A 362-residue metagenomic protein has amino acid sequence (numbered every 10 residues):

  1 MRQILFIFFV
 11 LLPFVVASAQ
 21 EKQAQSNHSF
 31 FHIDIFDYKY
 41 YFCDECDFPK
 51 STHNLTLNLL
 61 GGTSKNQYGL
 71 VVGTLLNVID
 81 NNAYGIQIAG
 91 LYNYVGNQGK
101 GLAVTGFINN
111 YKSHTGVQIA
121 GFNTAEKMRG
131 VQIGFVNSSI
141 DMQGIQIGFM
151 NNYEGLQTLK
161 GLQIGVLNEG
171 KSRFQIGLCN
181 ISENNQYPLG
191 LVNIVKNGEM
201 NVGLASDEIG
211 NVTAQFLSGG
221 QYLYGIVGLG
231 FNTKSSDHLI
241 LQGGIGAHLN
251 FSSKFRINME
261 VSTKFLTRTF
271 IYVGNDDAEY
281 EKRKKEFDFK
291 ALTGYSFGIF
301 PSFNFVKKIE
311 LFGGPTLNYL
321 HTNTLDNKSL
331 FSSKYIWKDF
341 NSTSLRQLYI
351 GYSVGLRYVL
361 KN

Functional and structural regions predicted by a protein language model:
M1-A24, N362: Bacterial Sec-dependent N-terminal signal peptides
H53-L55, Y68-L70, Y84-I86, K100-L102 (+10 more regions): Hydrophobic, lipid-facing positions within transmembrane beta-strands of outer-membrane proteins
L55-L59, V71-G73, I86-L91, L102-G106 (+7 more regions): Transmembrane beta-strand segments that form the barrel wall of outer-membrane beta-barrel proteins
L57, V166, L178, A214-G220 (+6 more regions): Residues on the lipid-exposed face of transmembrane beta-strands in outer-membrane beta-barrel proteins
L59-T63, L76-V78, Y92-Y94, I108-N110 (+12 more regions): Transmembrane beta-strands of outer-membrane beta-barrel pores
A83, Q98-K100, S113-T115, M128-R129 (+8 more regions): Repeated loop/turn-to-beta-strand initiation elements of outer-membrane beta-barrel proteins
N168, L204-S206, K234-L239, E286-T293 (+1 more regions): Replace "Gram-negative outer membrane beta-barrel proteins" with "bacterial and organellar outer membrane beta-barrel
I240, F270-E281, T324-F331: Outer-membrane beta-barrel translocator domains and adjoining extracellular loop/strand segments of Gram-negative
